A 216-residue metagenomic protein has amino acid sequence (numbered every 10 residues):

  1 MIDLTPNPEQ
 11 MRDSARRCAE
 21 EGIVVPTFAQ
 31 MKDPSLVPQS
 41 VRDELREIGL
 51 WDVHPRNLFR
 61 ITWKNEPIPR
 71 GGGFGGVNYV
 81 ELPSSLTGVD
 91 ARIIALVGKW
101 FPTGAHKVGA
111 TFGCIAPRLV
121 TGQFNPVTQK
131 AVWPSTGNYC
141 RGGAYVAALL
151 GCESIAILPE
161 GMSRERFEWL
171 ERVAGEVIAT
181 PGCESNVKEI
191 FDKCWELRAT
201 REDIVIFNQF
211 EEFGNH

Functional and structural regions predicted by a protein language model:
M1-H216: PLP-dependent amino-acid enzyme catalytic core
